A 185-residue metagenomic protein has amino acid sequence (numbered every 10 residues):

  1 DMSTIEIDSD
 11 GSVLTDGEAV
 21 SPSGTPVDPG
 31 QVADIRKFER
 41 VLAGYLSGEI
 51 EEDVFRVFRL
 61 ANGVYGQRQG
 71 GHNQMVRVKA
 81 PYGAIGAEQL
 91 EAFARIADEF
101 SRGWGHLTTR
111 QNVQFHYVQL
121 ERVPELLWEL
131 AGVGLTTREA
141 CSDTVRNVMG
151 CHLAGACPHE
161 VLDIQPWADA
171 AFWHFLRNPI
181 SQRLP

Functional and structural regions predicted by a protein language model:
D1-V76, A92, I96, F100: Iron-sulfur (Fe-S) cluster-binding modules
E49-I50, N73-P185: Small-residue-enriched alpha-helical segments and adjacent helix-cap loops that form tight helix-helix packing
